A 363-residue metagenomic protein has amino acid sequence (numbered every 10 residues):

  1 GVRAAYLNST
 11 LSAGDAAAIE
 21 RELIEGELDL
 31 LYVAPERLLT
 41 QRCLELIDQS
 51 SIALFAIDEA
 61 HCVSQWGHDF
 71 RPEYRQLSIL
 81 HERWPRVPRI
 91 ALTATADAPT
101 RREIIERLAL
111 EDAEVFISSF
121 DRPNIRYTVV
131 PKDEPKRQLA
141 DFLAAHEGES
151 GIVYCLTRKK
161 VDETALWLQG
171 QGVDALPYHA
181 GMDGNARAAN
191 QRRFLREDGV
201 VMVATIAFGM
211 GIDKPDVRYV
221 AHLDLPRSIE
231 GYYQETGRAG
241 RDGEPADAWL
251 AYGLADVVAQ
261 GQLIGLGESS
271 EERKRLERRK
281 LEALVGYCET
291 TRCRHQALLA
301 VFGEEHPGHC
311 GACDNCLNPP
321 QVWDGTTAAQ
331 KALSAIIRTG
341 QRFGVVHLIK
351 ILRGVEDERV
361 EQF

Functional and structural regions predicted by a protein language model:
G1-E271, L276-R279, G303-G308, D314-N315: Helicase motor core with emphasis on the C-terminal RecA-like subdomain
N124, D216, A259-L263, K280-L284 (+3 more regions): A general alpha-helix detector
F194, C288, I336-G340: Short helix-to-turn junction characteristic of helix-turn-helix DNA-binding domains, especially the helix
M202-A204, I229, V285, H295 (+3 more regions): Alpha-helical structural signal
Y252-L254, L298, G354: Short glycine-enriched loops at secondary-structure junctions
L276-P307: C-terminal accessory regions
L276-R278, P307-F363: Accessory DNA-binding and partner-docking regions appended to nucleic-acid-acting proteins, especially the terminal
